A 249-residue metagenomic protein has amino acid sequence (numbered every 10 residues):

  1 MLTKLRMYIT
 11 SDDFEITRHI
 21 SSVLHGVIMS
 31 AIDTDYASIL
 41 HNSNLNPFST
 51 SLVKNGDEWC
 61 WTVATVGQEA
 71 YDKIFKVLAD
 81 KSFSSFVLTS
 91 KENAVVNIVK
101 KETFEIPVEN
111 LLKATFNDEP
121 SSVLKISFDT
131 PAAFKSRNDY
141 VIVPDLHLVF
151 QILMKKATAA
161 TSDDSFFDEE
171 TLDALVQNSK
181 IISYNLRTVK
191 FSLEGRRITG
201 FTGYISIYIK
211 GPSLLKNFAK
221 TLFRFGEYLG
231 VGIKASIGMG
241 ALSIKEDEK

Functional and structural regions predicted by a protein language model:
M1-K249: RNA-interacting cores
